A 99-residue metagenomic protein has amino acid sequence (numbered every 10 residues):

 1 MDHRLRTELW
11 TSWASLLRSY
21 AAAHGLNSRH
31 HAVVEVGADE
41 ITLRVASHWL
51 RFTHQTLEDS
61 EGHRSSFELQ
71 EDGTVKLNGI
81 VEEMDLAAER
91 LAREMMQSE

Functional and structural regions predicted by a protein language model:
M1-L17: Charge-rich, low-complexity N-terminal segments
H3-L5, H63, E89-A92: Short, intrinsically disordered low-complexity segments
S12, L16-A23, E94, S98: Conserved short hydrophobic interaction patches
S19, A23-E61: Amphipathic, interaction-prone secondary-structure segments
V45-L86: Intrinsically disordered, low-complexity regulatory segments enriched in Ser/Thr/Pro and charged residues
V75, A87-E99: Extended, compositionally biased alpha-helical segments that mediate assembly or anchoring
